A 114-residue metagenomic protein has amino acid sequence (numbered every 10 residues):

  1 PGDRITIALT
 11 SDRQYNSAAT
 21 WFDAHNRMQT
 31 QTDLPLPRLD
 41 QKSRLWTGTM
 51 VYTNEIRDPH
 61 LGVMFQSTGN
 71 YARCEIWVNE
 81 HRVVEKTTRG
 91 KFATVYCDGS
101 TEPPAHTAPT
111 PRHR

Functional and structural regions predicted by a protein language model:
P1-D12, I56-V63, P109: Noncatalytic modules at the cell exterior or secretory-pathway interfaces, chiefly beta-strand-rich lectin/adhesion
P1-M50: Transition segment at domain starts
R4, R13, R27, R38 (+6 more regions): Arginine residue identity/basic-tract feature
G48-P103: Extracytosolic low-complexity repeat regions of secreted or lipid-anchored proteins
G99-R114: Short, low-complexity, Pro/Ser/Thr/Gly-rich segments in the mature regions of secreted, periplasmic
